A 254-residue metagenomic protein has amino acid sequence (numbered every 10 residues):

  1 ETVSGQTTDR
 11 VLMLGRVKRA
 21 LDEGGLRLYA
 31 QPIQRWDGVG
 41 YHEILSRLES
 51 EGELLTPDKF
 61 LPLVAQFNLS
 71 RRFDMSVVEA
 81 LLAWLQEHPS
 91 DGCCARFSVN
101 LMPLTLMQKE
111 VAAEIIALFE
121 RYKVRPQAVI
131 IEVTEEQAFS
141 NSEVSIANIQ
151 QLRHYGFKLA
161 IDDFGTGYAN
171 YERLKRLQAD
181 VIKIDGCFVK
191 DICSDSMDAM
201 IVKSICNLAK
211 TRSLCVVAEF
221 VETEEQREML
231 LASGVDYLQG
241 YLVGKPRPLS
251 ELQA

Functional and structural regions predicted by a protein language model:
E1-Q6, A20, R47-E53, W84 (+3 more regions): EAL-family c-di-GMP phosphodiesterase catalytic domain
E1-V11, G15, R27: Cyclic-dinucleotide signaling modules
T2-Q6, G38-E43, L69-S145, F220: Catalytic core of bacterial c-di-GMP phosphodiesterases, primarily the EAL and HD-GYP domains, capturing alpha-helical
M13, I44, L63-V64, V77-L85 (+4 more regions): Structural preference for long, well-ordered alpha-helical segments in enzyme cores
R16, R27-Q31, R96-S98, Q239: PAS and PAS-like sensory modules
E23-Y29, R71, C94: PAS/PAS-like sensory domains
R27-P62, L81, I182, Y241: A short, well-structured catalytic beta-strand-centered motif of the EAL phosphodiesterase domain for c-di-GMP
D58-P62, R71, Q150: Conserved long alpha-helical elements within nucleotide-processing catalytic cores of c-di-GMP signaling and class III
